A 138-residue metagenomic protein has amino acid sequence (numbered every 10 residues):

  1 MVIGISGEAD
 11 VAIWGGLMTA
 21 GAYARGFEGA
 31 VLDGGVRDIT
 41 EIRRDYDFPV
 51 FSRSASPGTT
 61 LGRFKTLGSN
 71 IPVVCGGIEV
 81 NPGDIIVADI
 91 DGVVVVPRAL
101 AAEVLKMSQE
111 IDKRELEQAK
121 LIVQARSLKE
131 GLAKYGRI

Functional and structural regions predicted by a protein language model:
M1-P82, V96-I138: Feature captures the catalytic cores and cofactor-binding loops of soluble hydro-lyases/lyases that act on carboxylate
I86: C-terminal binding/interaction regions
G92-V94: Channel- or pocket-lining gating/hinge segments that regulate access to a cavity or pore
